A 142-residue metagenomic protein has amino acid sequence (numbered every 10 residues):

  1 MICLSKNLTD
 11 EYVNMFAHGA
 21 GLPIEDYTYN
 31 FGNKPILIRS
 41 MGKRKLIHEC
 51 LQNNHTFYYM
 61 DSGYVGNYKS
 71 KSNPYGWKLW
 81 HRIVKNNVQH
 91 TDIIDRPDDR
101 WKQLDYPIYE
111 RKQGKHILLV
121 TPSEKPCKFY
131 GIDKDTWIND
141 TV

Functional and structural regions predicted by a protein language model:
M1-V142: Catalytic-core helical/loop segments in enzymes performing group transfer/polymerization on anionic/lipid-linked
